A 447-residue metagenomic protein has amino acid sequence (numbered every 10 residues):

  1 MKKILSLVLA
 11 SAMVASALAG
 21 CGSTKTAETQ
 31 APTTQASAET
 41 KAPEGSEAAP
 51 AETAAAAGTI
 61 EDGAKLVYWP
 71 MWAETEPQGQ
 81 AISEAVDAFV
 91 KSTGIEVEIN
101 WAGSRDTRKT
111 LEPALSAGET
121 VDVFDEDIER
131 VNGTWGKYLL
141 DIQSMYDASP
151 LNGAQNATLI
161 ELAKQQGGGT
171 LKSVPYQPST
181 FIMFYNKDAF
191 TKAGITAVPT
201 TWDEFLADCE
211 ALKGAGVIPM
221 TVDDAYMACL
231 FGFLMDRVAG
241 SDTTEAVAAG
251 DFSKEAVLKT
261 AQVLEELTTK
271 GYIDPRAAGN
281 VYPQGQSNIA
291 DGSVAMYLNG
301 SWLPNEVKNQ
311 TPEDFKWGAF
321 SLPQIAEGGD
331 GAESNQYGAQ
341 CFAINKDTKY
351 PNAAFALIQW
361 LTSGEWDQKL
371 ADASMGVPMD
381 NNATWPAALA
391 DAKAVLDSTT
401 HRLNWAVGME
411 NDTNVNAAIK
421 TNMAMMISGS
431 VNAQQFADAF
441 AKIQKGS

Functional and structural regions predicted by a protein language model:
A42-E44, A49-D62, I128-I182, T191 (+4 more regions): Hinge/lid segment of periplasmic solute-binding proteins
G58-T59, Q143-T158, A239-K259, N309-P312 (+2 more regions): Short, solvent-exposed loop/beta-turn-alpha elements that line the ligand-binding surface or hinge of extracytoplasmic
D62-E74, I95-N100, V123, K172 (+2 more regions): Short, well-ordered beta-strand elements
A64-K65, D87-A88, S92, G169 (+3 more regions): Extracytoplasmic/periplasmic substrate-recognition and gating elements
A88-A157, T191-T200, N288, A295-M296 (+2 more regions): Extracytoplasmic "Venus flytrap"/periplasmic binding protein-like
T134-K137, L159-A197, D223-A246, T269 (+3 more regions): Periplasmic solute-binding protein
Q166, P175, S374-M379, K393-S447: C-terminal capping/gating helix-and-loop segments adjacent to ligand/active sites or protein-protein/ligand interfaces
C209-A211, A249-A277: Glycine-centered hinge/linker elements that transmit conformational signals in sensory and ligand-binding systems
